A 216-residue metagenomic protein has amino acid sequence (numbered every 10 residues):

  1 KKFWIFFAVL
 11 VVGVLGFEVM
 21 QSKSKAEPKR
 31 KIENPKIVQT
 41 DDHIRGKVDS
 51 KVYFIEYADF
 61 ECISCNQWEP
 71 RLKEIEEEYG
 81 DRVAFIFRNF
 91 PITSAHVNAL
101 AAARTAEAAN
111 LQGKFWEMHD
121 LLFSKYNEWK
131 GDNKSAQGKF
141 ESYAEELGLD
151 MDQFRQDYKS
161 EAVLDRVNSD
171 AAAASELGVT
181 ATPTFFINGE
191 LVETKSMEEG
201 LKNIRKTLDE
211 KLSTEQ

Functional and structural regions predicted by a protein language model:
K1-M20, D59, E141-Q216: C-terminal cap of thioredoxin/glutaredoxin-like
K23-K36: Ser/Thr/Pro/Gly-rich low-complexity linker/stalk segments immediately outside membranes or between
I32, V38-T40, S124, I187: Residue-level signal for pocket-adjacent positions within structured domains
P35-V52, E77: A short beta-strand-turn-helix
Q39-H43, R71-L72, A171-A173: A generic local structural motif
I44-R45, W129, V192: Short clusters of hydrophobic/aromatic residues that line enzyme substrate/ligand-binding pockets
S50, I55-E61, N66-E145, S175-T180 (+1 more regions): Structural alpha/beta surface segment adjacent to cysteine/selenocysteine redox centers across thiol/disulfide enzymes
